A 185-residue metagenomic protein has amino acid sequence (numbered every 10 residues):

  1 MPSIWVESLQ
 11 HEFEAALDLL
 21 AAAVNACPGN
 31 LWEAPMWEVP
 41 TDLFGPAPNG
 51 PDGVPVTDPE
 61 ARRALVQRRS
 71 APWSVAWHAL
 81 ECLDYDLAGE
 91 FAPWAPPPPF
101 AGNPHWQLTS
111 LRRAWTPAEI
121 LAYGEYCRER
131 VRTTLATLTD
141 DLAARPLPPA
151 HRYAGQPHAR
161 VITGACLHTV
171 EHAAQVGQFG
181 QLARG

Functional and structural regions predicted by a protein language model:
M1-H11, V54-A61, C82-T134, L142-H151 (+1 more regions): Short, helix-capping/interhelical loops that line the mouth of catalytic, cofactor-, or ligand-binding pockets
P2-N30, D42: N-terminal leader/capping segments at the start of a protein or of a new domain
F13-L20, P72-L87, P117, L121-V131 (+1 more regions): Alpha-helical transition-metal enzyme core signature, strongest for iron centers
A22, A26-G29, E33, E81 (+1 more regions): Short helix-loop boundary/capping segments at the starts of domains
P28-L65, E129-A165, A183: Acidic interhelical loop/turn segments
V66-R69, R112: Short, glycine/alanine-rich amphipathic alpha-helical segment that often forms an alpha-turn-alpha hairpin
